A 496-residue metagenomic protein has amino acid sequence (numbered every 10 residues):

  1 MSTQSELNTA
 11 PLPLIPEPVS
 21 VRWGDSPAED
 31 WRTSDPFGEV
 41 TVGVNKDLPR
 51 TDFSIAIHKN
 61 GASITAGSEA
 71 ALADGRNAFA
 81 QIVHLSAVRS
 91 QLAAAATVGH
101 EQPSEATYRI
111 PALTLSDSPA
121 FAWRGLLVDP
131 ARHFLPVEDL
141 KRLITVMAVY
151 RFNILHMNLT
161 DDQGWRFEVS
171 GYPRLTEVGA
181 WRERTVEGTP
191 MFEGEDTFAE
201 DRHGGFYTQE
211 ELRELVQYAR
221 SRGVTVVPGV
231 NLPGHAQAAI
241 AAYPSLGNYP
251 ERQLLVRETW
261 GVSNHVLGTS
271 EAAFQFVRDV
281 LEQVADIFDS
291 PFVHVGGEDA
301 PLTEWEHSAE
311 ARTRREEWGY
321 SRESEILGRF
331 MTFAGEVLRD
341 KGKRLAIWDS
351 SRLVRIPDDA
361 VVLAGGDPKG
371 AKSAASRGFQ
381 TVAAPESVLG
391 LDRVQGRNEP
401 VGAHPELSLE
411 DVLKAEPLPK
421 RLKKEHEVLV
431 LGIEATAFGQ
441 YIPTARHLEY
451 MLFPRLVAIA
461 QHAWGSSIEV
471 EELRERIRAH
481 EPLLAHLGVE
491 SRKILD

Functional and structural regions predicted by a protein language model:
M1-L115, P119-A122, R344-R352, I356 (+3 more regions): Acidic, contiguous N-terminal accessory segments
S68, L126, M147, V226 (+4 more regions): Conserved, mostly hydrophobic/aromatic
Q91-L113, Y150-E187, R220-P244, E251 (+1 more regions): Glycine-rich, aromatic-flanked loop segments that form ligand/cofactor-binding clefts across common enzyme folds
W123-L127, I154-H156, G223-V227, V266 (+5 more regions): Structural preference for beta-strand elements that scaffold enzyme active sites
L126-D162: A conserved hydrophobic secondary-structure block that centers on an alpha-helix together with its immediately flanking
Q163-S221, A236-Q275, T303-E323: Aromatic- and acidic-residue-enriched carbohydrate-binding clefts of CAZyme catalytic domains
A239-S245, L254-A360, G365-R377: Active-site neighborhood of glycoside hydrolase catalytic domains
L345-A360, G366-D496: Flexible, acidic glycine-rich loops studded with aromatic residues
